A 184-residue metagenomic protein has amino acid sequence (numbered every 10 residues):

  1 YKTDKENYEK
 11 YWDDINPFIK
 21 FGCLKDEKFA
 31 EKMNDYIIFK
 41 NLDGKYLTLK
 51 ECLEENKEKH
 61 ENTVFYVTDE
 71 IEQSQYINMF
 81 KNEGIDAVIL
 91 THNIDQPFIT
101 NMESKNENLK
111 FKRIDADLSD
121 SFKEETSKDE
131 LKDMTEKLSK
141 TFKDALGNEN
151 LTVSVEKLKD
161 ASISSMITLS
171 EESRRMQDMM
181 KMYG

Functional and structural regions predicted by a protein language model:
Y1-G184: Conserved GHKL (Bergerat-fold) ATPase module
